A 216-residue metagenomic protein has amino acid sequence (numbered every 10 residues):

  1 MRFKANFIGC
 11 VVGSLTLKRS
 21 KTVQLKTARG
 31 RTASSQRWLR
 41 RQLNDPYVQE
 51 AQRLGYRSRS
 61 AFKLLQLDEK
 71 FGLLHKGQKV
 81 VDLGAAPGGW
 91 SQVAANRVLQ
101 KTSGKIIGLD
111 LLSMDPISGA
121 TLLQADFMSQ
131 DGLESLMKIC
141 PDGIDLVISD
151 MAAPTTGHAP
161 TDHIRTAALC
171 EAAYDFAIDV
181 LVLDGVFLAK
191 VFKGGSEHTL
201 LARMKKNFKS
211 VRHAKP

Functional and structural regions predicted by a protein language model:
S20-K76: Class I SAM-dependent methyltransferase Rossmann-like catalytic core, especially the SAM/SAH-binding loop
K76-A86: Conserved class I S-adenosyl-L-methionine
Q78, G104, G185: Glycine-centered, small-residue-biased loops immediately flanking beta-strands in adenine/cofactor-binding cores
P87-Q100: Conserved SAM-binding loop of SAM-dependent methyltransferases across substrates and taxa, primarily the Class I
V98-T102, L181-V182: Helix-to-beta-strand junctions that scaffold the AdoMet/dcAdoMet cofactor pocket in Class I SAM-dependent enzymes
K105-L109: Conserved SAM-binding motif I beta-strand of class I
L111-G143, P154: S-adenosyl-L-methionine
S118, H158-P216: C-terminal substrate-binding/active-site "lid" region of AdoMet-derived donor-dependent transferases
